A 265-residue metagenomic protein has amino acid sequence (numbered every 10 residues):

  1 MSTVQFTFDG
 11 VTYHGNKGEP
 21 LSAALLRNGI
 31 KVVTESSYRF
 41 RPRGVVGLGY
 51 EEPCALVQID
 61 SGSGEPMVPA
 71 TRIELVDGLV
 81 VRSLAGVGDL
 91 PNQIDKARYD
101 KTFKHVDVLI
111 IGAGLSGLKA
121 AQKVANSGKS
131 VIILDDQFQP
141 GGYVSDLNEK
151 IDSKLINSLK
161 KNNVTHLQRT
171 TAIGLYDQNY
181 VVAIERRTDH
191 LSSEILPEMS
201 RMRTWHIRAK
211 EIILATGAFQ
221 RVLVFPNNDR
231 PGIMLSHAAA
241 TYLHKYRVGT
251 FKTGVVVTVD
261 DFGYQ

Functional and structural regions predicted by a protein language model:
M1-Q265: Residues forming the flavin
